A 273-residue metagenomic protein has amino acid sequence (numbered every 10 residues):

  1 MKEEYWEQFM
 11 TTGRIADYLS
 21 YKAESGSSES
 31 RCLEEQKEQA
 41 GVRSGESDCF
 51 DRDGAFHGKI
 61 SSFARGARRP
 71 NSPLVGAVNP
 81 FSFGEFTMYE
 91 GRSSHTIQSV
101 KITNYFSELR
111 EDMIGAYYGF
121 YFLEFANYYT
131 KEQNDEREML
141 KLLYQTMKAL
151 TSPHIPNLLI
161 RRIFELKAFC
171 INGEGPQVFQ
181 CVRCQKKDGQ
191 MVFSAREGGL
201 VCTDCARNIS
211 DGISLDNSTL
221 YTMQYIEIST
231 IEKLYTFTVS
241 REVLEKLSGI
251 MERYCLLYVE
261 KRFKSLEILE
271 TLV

Functional and structural regions predicted by a protein language model:
M1-S25: Compact, basic/aliphatic-enriched, mixed alpha/beta core segments that act as assembly/interaction modules in small
F9, E29, A168-F169: Enrichment for repetitive, rod-forming helical segments
T12-I15, S28, Y258, L272: Short, leucine/isoleucine-rich alpha-helical interaction segments at C-terminal helix-coil junctions
R14, S25-G26, Q185, S210: Generic secondary-structure boundary signal with a strong preference for alpha-helix termini
D17, S28-R31, I231: A short hydrophobic/aromatic micro-motif that marks alpha-helical segments and, especially, helix-coil
K22-D51: Short amphipathic alpha-helical interaction elements located at domain edges and within/adjacent to intrinsically
R43-G45, D53-V273: Non-catalytic alpha-helical scaffolds and adjoining flexible linkers that form interface surfaces for assembly
